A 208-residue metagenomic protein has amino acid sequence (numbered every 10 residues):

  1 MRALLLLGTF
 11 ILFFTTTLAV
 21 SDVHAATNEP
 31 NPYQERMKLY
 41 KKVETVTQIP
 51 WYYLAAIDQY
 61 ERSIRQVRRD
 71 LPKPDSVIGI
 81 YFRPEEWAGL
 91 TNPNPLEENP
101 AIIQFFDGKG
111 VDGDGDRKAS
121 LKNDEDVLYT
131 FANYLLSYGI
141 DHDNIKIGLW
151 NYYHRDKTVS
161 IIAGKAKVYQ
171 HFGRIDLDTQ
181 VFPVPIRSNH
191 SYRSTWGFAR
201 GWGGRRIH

Functional and structural regions predicted by a protein language model:
M1-K42, H190: N-terminal export signals and maturation junctions of secreted/periplasmic proteins
L4-S21, W87-A88, N99-P100, Q104-F106 (+1 more regions): Primarily N-terminal secretory
L12, F82, W87-T91, N151-Y152 (+3 more regions): Generic low-polarity alpha-helical segments
A26-G173: Catalytic glycan-binding domains that act on GlcNAc-containing polysaccharides
G164-H208: Surface-exposed, glycine-biased beta-strand/turn segments
